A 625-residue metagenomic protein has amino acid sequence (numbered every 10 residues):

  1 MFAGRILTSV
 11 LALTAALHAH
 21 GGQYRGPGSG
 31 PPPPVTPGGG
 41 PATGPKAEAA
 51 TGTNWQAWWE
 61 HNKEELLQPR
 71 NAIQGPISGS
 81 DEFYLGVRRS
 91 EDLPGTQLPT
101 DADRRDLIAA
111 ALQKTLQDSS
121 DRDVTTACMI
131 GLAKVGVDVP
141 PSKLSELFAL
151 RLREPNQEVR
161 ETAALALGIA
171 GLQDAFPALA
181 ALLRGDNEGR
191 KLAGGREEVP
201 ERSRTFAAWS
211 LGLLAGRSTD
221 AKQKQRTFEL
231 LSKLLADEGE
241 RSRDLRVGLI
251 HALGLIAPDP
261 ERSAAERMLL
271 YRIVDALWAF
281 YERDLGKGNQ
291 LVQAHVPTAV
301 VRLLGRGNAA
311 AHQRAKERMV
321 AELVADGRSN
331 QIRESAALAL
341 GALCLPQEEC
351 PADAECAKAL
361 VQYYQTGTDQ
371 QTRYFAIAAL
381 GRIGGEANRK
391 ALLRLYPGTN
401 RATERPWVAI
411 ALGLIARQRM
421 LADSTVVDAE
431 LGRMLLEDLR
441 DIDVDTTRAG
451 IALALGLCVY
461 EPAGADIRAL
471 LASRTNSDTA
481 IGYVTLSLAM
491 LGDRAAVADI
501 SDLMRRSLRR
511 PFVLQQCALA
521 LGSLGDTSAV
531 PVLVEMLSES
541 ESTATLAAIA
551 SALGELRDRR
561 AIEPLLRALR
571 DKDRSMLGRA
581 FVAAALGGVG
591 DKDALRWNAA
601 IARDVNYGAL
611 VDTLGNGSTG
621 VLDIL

Functional and structural regions predicted by a protein language model:
M1-A3: N-terminal secretory signal peptides that target proteins for export/translocation
R5-A16: Bacterial N-terminal signal peptides
A19-T162, I169-F375, E386, P397-G450 (+8 more regions): Extended repeat-based scaffolds of very large eukaryotic assembly and lipid-transport proteins
A378, L486, D502, L519 (+4 more regions): Long compositionally biased, domain-poor regions of proteins
S538-G590: Ankyrin-repeat and related helical/solenoid repeat scaffolds used for protein-protein interactions
